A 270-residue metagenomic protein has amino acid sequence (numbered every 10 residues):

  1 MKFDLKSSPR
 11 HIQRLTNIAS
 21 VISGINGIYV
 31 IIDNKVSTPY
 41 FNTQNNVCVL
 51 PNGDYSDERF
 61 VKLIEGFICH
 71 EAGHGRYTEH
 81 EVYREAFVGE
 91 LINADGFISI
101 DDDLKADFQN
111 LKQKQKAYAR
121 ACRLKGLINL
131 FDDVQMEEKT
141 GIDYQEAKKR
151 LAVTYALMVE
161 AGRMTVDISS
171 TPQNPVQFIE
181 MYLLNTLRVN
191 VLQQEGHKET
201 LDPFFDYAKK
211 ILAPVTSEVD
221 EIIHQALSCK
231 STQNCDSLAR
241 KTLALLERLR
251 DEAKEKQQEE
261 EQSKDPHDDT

Functional and structural regions predicted by a protein language model:
M1-T270: Short, functionally important secondary-structure microenvironments
